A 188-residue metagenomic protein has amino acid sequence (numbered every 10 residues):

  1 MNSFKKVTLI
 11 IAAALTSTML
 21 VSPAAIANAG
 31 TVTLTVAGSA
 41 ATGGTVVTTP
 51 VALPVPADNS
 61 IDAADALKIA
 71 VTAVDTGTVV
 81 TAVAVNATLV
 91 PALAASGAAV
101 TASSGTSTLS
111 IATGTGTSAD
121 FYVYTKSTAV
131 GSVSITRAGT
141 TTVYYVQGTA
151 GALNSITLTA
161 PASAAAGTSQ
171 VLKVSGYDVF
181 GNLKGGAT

Functional and structural regions predicted by a protein language model:
M1-A12: Bacterial Sec-dependent N-terminal signal peptides
T16-V79, T88-A99, T128-S132, A138-G185: Short S/T/G/P-enriched beta-strand
A82-V83: Mixed-charge, low-complexity intrinsically disordered regions
G105-T128: Short, hydrophobic beta-strand segments
T188: Major-groove recognition helix of helix-turn-helix-like DNA-binding domains
